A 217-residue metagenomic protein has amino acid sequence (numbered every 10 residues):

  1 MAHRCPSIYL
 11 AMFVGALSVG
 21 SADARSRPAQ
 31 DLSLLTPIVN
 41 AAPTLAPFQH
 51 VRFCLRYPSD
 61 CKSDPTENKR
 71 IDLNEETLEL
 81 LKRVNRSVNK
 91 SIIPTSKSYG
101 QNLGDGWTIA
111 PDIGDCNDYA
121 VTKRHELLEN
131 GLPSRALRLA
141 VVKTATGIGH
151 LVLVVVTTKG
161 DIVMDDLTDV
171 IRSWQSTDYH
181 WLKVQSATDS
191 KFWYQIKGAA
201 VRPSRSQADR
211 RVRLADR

Functional and structural regions predicted by a protein language model:
M1-Y9: Bacterial N-terminal signal peptides that target proteins for export
Y9-L17: Bacterial N-terminal signal peptides
V19-S21: N-terminal signal peptide c-region/cleavage motif recognized by signal peptidases
D23-R217: A structural boundary/capping signal
